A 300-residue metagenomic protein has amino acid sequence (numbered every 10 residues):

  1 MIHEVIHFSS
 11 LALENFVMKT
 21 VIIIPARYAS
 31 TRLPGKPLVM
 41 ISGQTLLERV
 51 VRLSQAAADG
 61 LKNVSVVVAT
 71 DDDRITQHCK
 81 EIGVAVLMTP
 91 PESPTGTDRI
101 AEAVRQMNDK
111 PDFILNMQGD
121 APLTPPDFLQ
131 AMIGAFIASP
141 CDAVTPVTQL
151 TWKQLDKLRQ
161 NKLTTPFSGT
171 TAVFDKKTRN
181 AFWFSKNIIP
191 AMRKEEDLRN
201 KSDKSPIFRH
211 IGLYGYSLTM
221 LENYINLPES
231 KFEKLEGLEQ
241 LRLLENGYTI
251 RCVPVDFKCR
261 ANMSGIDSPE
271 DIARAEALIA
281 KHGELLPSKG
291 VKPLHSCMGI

Functional and structural regions predicted by a protein language model:
E4-V17: Short, Lys/Arg-enriched N-terminal segments with co-localized hydrophobic residues within the first ~10-30 amino acids
K19-T70: N-terminal glycine-rich phosphate-binding loop and ensuing alpha1 helix
I22, V66-V68, I114, A143 (+2 more regions): Hydrophobic/aromatic residues located in beta-strands of well-ordered beta-sheets within soluble catalytic
N63, D109-P111, P140-C141, Y248: Short, high-confidence coil segments that cap the C-terminus of an alpha-helix and link into the following beta-strand
D73-A131: Short phosphate-binding loop-to-helix
D109, F184, D197-P293, C297: Conserved alpha/beta core of the MobA/IspD/sugar-nucleotide pyrophosphorylase nucleotidyltransferase superfamily
T124-L227: Conserved core of the sugar-phosphate nucleotidyltransferase
